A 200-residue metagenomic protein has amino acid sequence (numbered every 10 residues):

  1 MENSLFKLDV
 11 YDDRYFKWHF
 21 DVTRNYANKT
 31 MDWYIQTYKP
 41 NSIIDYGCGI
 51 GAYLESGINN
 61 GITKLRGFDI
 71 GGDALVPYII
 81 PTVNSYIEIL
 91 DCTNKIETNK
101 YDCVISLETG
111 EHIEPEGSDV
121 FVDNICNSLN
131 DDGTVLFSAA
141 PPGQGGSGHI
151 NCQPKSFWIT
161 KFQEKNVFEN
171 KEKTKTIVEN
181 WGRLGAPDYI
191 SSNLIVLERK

Functional and structural regions predicted by a protein language model:
M1-N99, C103-L107, E116-C126, P141-G145 (+4 more regions): Conserved N-terminal segment of class I S-adenosyl-L-methionine
I62-T63, D131-G133: A short helix->loop->beta-strand "cap" motif at the edges of active sites that frequently abuts
I113-E114, L129-D131: Helix-to-beta-strand junctions that scaffold the AdoMet/dcAdoMet cofactor pocket in Class I SAM-dependent enzymes
D132-A140: Conserved beta-strand signature within the Rossmann-like core of class I S-adenosyl-L-methionine
